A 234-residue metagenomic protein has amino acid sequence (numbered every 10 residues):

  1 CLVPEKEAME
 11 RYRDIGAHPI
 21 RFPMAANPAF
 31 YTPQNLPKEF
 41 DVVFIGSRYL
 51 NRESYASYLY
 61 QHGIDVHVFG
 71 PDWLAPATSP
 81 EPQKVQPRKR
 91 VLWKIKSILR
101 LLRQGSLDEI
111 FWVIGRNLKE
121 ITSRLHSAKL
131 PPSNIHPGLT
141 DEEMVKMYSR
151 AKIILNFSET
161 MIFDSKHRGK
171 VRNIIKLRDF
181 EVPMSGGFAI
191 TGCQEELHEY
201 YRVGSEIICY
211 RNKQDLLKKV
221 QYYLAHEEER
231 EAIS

Functional and structural regions predicted by a protein language model:
L2-V203: Nucleotide-sugar donor-binding catalytic core of glycosyltransferases
S47-L50, L224-E228: Residues in soluble alpha-helical coiled-coils and helical-bundle/repeat scaffolds
K176, I207-K213, Y223-E227: Conserved acidic donor-binding segment of nucleotide-sugar-dependent glycosyltransferases
E181-M184, E206, K219-A225: Short basic/hydrophobic patches in alpha-helices and adjacent helix-turn junctions that form amphipathic surface motifs
H198-K219: Change "using UDP/GDP/dTDP sugars" to "using nucleotide sugars
R230-S234: Short C-terminal alpha-helical element
